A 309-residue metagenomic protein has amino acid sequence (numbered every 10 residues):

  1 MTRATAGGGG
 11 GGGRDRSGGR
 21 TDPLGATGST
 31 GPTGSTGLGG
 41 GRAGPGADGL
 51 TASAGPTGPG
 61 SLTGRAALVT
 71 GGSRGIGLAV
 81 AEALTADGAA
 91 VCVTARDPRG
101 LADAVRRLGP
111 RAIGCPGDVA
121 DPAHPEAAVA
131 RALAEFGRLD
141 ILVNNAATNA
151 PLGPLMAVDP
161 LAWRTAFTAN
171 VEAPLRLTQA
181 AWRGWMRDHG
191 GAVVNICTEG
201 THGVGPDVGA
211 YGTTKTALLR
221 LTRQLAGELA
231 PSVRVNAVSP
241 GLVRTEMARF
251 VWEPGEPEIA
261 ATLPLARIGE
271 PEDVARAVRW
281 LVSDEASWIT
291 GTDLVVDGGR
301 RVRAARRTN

Functional and structural regions predicted by a protein language model:
R3-A4, L152, G203, R279 (+1 more regions): Short C-terminal tail/terminal secondary-structure segment of NAD(P)H-dependent dehydrogenase/reductase domains
A66, S73-G75: Conserved glycine-rich cofactor-binding loop
P98, P116-A128, P160, E272-D273: The beta1-alpha1 cofactor-binding region of Rossmann-like NAD(H)/NADP(H)-dependent oxidoreductases
G153-L155, D159-F167, I259: Substrate-binding pocket helix/loop in short-chain dehydrogenase/reductase
T178, T214, T222: Active-site helix of classical SDR
R183, A226-P231, S287: Alpha-helical segment proximal to the catalytic Tyr-Lys
A237-P240, P257-I289, V296-G298: C-terminal helical subdomain
